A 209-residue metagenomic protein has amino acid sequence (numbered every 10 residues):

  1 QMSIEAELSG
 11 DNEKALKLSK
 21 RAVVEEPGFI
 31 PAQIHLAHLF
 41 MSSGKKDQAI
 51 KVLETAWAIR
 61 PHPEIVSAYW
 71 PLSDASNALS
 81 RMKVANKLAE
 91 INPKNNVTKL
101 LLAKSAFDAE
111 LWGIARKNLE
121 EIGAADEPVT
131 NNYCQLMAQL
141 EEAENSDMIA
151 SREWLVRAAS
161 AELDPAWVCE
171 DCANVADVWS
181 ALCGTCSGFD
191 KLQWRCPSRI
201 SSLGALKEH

Functional and structural regions predicted by a protein language model:
A6, F40, Y69-S73, A106 (+1 more regions): Residue at a conserved register position within TPR or TPR-like alpha-solenoid repeats
G10, G44, E110, N145-S146: Residue-level detector of the short coil/turn that links helix A to helix B within each tetratricopeptide repeat
A15, A49, R81, A115 (+1 more regions): Single-residue signature of alpha-solenoid repeat helices
R21-A22, T55-A56, A85-L88, E121-I122 (+1 more regions): Canonical positions in the second alpha-helix
P27, R60-P61, P93-K94, E127-P128 (+1 more regions): Short coil turns that delineate tetratricopeptide repeat
A32, I65-V66, T98, N132-Y133: TPR alpha-solenoid repeat register
C169-C172, C183-C186: Short cysteine-rich clusters marking metal-coordination/redox-active sites
